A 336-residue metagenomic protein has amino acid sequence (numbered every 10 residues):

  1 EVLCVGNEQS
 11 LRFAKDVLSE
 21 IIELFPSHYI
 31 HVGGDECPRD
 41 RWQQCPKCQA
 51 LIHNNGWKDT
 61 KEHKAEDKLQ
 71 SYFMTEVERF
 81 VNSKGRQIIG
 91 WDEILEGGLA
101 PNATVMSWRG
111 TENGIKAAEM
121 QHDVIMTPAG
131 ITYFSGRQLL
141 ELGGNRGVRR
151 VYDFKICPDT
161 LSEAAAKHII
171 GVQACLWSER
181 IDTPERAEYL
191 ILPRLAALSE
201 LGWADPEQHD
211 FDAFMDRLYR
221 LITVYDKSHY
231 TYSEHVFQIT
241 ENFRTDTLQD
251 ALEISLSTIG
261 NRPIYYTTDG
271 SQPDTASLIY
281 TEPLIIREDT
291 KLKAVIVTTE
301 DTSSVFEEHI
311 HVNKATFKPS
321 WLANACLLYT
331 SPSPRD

Functional and structural regions predicted by a protein language model:
E1: Active-site/substrate-binding loop(s) of hydrolase catalytic cores
C4-A100: Active-site neighborhood of glycoside hydrolase catalytic domains
Q9-E20, K68-E76, R109-E112, K167 (+4 more regions): Generic recognition of stable, solvent-exposed alpha-helical segments in well-folded globular domains
D35-C37, E93-E96, W108-G110, A129 (+2 more regions): An acidic- and aromatic-residue-enriched active-site/binding cleft used to recognize and process polar
I88-A103, R109-A251: Flexible, acidic glycine-rich loops studded with aromatic residues
D205, H209-L328: Short, compositionally stereotyped local motifs that mark structural "simplifiers"
Y329-D336: Conserved small/polar residues in nucleotide/adenosyl-binding loops
